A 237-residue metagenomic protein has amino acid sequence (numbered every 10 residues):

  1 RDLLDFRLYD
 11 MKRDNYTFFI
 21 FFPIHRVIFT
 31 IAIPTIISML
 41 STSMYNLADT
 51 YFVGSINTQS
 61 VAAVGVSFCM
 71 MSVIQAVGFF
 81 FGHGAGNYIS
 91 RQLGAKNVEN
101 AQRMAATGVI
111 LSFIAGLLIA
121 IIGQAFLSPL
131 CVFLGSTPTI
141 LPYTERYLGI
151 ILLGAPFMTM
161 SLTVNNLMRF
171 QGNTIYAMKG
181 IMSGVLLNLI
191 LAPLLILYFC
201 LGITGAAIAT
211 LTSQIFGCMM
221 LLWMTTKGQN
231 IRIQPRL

Functional and structural regions predicted by a protein language model:
D2-A32, I89-P156, Y198-L237: Short alpha-helical transmembrane segments in multi-pass integral membrane proteins
H25-M44, A48, M70-V77, L153 (+1 more regions): Residue-level signal for short hydrophobic patches within transmembrane helices of multi-pass membrane transporters
T35, G65-F79, I150-I151, N173 (+2 more regions): Short, contiguous, well-ordered secondary-structure segments
T42, N46-D49, V53, Q75-G82 (+10 more regions): Alpha-helical transmembrane segments and their lipid-water interface positions in multi-pass membrane proteins
M44-L47, S55-T58, Q92-A95, F170-Q171 (+1 more regions): Helix-loop interface residues and adjacent transmembrane-helix termini in multi-pass membrane transporters, primarily
F52-S72, P138-Y143, I203-I208: Interfacial/gating helices of multi-pass transporter permease domains
V61-I121, M158-A177: Small-residue-rich hydrophobic transmembrane alpha-helices
G82, I151-R169, A177-N188, A206-L221: Short runs within selected transmembrane alpha-helices of multi-pass transporters and secretion channels
